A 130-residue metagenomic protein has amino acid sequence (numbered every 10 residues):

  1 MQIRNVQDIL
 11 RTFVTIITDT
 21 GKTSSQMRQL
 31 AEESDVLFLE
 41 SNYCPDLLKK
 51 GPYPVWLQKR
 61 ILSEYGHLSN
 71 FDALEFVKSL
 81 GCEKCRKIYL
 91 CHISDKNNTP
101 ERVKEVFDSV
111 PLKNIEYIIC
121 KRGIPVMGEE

Functional and structural regions predicted by a protein language model:
M1-E33, G128-E130: Core dinuclear metal-dependent hydrolase active-site scaffold
S24-K121: Cap/insert and terminal regions of metallo-dependent hydrolase folds
C120-E129: A short, charged, Gly/Pro-tolerant segment at domain boundaries
